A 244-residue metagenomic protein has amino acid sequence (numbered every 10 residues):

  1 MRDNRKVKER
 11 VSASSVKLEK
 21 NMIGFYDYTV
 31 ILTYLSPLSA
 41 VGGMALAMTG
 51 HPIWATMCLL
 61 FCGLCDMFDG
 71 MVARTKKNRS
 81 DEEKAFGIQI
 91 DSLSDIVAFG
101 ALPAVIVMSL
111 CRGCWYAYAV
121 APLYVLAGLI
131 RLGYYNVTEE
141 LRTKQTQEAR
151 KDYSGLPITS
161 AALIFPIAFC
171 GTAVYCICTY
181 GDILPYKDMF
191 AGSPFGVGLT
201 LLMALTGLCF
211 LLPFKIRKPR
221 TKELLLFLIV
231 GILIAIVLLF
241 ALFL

Functional and structural regions predicted by a protein language model:
R2-V16, Q145-L244: C-terminal membrane-associated helical module and adjoining short loops/tails
N4-K20, D69-K84, Y134-S154: Cytosolic, membrane-interface loops and tails of multi-pass inner-membrane proteins
N21-I31, A85-L93, P194, P219-K222: Short, amphipathic, aromatic/basic-enriched membrane-interface segments that mark the entry/exit of transmembrane
Y28-L38, W54-A55, L93, V97 (+3 more regions): Alpha-helical transmembrane segments
T29-Y34, T75-L132: Multi-pass membrane catalytic core of lipid/isoprenoid biosynthesis enzymes
T33-Q89, V120-V125, L202: Membrane-embedded alpha-helical segments that form the functional core of polytopic membrane enzymes, especially those
G42-M57, V97, A101-P122, A168-F195 (+1 more regions): Helix-coil boundary and interhelical linker segments in multi-pass alpha-helical membrane proteins
D66, V125-T138, L201-R217: Transmembrane alpha-helical segments that form the membrane-embedded catalytic/substrate-channel core of multi-pass
